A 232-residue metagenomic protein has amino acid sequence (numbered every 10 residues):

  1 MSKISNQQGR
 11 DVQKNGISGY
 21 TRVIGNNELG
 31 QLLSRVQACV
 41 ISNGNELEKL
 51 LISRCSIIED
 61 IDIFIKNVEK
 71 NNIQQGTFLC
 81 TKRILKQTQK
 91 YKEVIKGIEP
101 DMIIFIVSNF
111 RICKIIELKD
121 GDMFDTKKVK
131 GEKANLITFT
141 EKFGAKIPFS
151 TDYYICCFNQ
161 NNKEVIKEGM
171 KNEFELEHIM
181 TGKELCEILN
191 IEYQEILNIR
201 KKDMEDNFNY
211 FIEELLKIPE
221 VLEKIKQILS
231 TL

Functional and structural regions predicted by a protein language model:
M1, L51-E59, L136-I147, L229-L232: Hydrophobic, Leu/Ile/Phe/Ala-enriched alpha-helical segments that form helix-helix packing faces
M1-F78: Interdomain/boundary linker segments immediately adjacent to catalytic/signaling cores
M1-Y20, K163-L232: Non-catalytic C-terminal interaction segments of nucleic acid-processing enzymes
S34-C39, Q87-Y91, K119-K127: Surface-exposed cleft-lining segments at the edges of enzyme active sites
C55, M102-I106, R111-D122: Conserved catalytic cores of phosphodiester-cleaving nucleases, focusing on short active-site segments
N67-N109: Active-site metal-binding core of divalent-cation-utilizing nuclease and nuclease-like domains
L118-A145: Mg2+/Mn2+-dependent nuclease catalytic core
E141-F174: Nucleic-acid nuclease catalytic cores
